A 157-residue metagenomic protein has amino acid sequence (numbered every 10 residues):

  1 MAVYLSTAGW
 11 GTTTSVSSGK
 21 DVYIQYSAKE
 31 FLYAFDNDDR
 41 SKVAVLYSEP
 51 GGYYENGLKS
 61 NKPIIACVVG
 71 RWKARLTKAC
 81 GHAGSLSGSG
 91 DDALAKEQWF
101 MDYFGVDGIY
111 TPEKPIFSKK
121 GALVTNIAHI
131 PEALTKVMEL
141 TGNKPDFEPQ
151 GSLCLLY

Functional and structural regions predicted by a protein language model:
M1-Y157: Catalytic-core regions of core metabolic enzymes, especially those transforming organic acids/acyl-group intermediates
